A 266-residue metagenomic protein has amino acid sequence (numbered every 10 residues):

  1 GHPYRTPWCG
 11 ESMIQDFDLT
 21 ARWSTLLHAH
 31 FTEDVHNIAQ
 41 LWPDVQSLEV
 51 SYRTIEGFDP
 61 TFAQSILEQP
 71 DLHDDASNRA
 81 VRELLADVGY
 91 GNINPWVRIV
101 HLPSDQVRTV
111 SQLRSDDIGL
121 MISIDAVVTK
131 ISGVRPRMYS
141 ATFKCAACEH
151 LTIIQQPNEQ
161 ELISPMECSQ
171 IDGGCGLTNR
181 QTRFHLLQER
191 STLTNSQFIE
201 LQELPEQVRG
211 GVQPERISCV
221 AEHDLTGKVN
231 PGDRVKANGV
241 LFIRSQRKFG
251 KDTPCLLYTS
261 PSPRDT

Functional and structural regions predicted by a protein language model:
G1-D233, N238, I243-K251: Long, low-complexity, serine/threonine- and charged-residue-rich intrinsically disordered N-terminal tails that act as
D252-L257: Short, intrinsically disordered, charge-balanced linker/junction segments flanking boundaries in proteins
Y258-T266: Single conserved hydrophobic/aromatic residue that forms the stacking wall/gate of nucleotide- or nucleobase-binding
